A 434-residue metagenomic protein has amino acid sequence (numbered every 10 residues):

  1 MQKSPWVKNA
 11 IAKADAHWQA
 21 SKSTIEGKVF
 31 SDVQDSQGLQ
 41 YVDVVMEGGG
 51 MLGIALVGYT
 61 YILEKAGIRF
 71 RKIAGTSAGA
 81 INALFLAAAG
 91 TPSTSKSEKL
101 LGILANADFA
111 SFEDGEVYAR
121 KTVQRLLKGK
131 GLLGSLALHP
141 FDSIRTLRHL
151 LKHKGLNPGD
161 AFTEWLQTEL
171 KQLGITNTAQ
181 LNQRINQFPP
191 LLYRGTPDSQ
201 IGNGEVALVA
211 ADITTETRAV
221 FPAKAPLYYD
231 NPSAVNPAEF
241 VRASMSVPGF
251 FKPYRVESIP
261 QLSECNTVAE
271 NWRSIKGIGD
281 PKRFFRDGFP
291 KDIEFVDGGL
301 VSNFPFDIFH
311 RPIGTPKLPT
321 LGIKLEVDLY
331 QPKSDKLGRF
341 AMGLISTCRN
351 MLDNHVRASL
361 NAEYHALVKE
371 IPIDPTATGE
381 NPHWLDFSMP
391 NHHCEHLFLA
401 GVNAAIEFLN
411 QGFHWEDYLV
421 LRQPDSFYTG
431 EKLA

Functional and structural regions predicted by a protein language model:
M1-V42, I213: Small-residue-rich anion-binding loops in enzyme active sites
Q2, K291, F295, L300-S302 (+2 more regions): C-terminal helical/tail subdomains of lipid-metabolizing enzymes
K3, V7, A14, W18 (+7 more regions): Patatin-like phospholipase
V44, L208-A210, T320-G322: Structural beta-sheet core signal
G48-M51, T214: Short polar catalytic/cofactor-binding loops
R69-K72, E205, K317-T320: Residues at the starts of beta-strands that form the adenosine-phosphate
H149, T163, T178, R194-R311: Active-site gating loop/helix substructures
K171-R194, I201: Short secondary-structure capping/junction motifs at helix and strand boundaries
